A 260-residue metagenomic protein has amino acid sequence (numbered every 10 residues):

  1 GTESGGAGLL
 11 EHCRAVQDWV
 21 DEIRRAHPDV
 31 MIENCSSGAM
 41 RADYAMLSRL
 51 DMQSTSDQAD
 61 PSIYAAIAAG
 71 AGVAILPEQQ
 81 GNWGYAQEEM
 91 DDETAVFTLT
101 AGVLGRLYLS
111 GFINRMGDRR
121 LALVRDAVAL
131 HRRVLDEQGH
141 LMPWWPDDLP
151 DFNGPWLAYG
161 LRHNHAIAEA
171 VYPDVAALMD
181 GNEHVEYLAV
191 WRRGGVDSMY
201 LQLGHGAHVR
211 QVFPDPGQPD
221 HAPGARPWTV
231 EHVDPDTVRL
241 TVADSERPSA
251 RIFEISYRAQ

Functional and structural regions predicted by a protein language model:
T2-H12: Glycine-rich tight-turn/loop motif centered on a GG-T
L10-R115: Glycan-recognition surfaces
N34-D43, G117-L121, W145-G154: A glycine-rich phosphate-binding loop feature that marks nucleotide/adenosyl-phosphate handling sites
N34-S36, I113, A189-R192, L201-L203 (+2 more regions): Active-site proximal loops enriched in glycine and acidic residues that flank catalytic Cys/His/Asp and coordinate
A101-R106, S110-L149: Aromatic- and carboxylate-lined catalytic core of secreted/periplasmic carbohydrate-active enzymes
P150-A207, R247-E254: Carbohydrate-binding surface patches
G204-A222: Solvent-exposed beta-hairpin/edge-strand motifs
A225-Q260: C-terminal beta-strand-rich structural cap/linker in extracellular carbohydrate-active enzymes
